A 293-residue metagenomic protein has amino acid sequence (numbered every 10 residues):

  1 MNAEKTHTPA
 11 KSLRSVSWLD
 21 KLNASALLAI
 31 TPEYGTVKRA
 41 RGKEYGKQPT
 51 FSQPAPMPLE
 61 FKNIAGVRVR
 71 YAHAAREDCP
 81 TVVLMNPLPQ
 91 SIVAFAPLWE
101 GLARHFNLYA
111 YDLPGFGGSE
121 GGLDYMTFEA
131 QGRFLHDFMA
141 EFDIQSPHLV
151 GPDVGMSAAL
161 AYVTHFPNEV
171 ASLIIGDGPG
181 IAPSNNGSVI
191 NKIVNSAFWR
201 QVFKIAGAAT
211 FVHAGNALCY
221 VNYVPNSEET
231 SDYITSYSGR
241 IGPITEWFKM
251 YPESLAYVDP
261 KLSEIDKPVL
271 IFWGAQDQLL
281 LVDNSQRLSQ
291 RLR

Functional and structural regions predicted by a protein language model:
M1-V82, R104-F106, A140, I144-Q145: Alpha/beta-hydrolase fold catalytic core
K62-A65, A72-A74, A110-G151: Active-site loop/oxyanion-hole signature of alpha/beta-hydrolase fold enzymes
V67, A72-G118: Conserved HGGG/HGGXW glycine-rich cap/lid loop of the alpha/beta-hydrolase fold
A94-A96, S119-Y125, S184-N186, V282-D283: Conserved catalytic-core motifs of eukaryotic protein kinase domains, centered on the activation segment
I144-G187: Conserved hydrolase catalytic core segment
S184-N186, I205-E264: Conserved alpha/beta-hydrolase catalytic His-Asp/Glu region
N226, Q278-N284: Conserved alpha/beta-hydrolase "acid-adjacent" motif
I265, I271-W273, D277: Short beta-strand/loop motif that positions the catalytic acidic residue of the alpha/beta-hydrolase fold
